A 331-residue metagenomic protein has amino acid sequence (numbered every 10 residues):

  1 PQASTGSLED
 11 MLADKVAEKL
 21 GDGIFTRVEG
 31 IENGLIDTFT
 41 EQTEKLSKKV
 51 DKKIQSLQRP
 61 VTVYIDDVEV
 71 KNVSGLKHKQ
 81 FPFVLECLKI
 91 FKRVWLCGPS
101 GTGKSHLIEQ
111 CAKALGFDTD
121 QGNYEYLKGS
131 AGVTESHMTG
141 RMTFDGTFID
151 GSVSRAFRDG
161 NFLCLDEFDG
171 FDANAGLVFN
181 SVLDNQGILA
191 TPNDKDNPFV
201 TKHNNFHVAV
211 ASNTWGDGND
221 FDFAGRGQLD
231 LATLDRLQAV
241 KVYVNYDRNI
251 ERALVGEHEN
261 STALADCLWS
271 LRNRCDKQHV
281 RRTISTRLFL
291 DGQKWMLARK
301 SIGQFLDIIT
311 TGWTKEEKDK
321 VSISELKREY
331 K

Functional and structural regions predicted by a protein language model:
P1-K331: C-terminal regulatory/interaction module of P-loop NTP-utilizing enzymes
